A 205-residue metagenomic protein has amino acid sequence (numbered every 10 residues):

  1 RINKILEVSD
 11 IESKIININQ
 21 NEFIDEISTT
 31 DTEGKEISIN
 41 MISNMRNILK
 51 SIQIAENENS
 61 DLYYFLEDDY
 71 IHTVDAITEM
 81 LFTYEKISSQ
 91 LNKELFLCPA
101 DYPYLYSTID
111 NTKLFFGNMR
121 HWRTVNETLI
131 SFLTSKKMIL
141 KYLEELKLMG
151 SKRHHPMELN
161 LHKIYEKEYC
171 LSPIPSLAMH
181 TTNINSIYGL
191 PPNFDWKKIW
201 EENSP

Functional and structural regions predicted by a protein language model:
R1-S60: Active-site-proximal specificity loops/subdomain of glycosyltransferases
I2-I16, S89-K93, I164-L171: Structural alpha-beta junctions
K14-F23, A100-P103, S172-A178: Acidic carboxylate-rich catalytic motifs and surrounding loops in phosphoryl-/glycosyl-chemistry enzymes
M41-L49, N126-I130, K136, S151-H162: Conserved glycosyltransferase catalytic-site signature
L62, T73-L146: Conserved catalytic core of nucleotide-sugar-dependent glycosyltransferases
D68-I71: The conserved acidic donor/metal-binding loop of glycosyltransferases
K136, K141-P205: C-terminal catalytic/acceptor-binding lobe
